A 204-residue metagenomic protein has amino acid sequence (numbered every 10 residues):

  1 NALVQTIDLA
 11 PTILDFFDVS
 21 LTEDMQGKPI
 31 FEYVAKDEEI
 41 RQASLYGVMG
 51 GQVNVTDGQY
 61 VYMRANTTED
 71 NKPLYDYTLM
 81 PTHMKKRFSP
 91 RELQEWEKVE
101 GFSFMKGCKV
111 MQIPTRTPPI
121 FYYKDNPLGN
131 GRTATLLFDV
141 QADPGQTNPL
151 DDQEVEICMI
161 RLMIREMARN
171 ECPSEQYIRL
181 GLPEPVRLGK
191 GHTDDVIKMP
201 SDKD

Functional and structural regions predicted by a protein language model:
N1-P11, S20-P29, E154: A short beta-strand-to-alpha-helix junction
Q5, L9-L14, L136-D139, D143: Beta-strand elements within well-structured catalytic alpha/beta cores of enzymes that handle phosphate/sulfate esters
I13, F17-S20, M167: Short, hydrophobic alpha-helical segments
I13, Q52, M163: Hydrophobic "lid"/C-terminal helical patch of Rossmann-like NAD(P)-dependent dehydrogenase/epimerase domains
F17-L136: C-terminal cap/loop subdomain of S1 sulfatases and analogous C-terminal strand-loop tails that border
L93-Q94, V99-L136, V140-D204: Long, internal low-complexity/basic segments
